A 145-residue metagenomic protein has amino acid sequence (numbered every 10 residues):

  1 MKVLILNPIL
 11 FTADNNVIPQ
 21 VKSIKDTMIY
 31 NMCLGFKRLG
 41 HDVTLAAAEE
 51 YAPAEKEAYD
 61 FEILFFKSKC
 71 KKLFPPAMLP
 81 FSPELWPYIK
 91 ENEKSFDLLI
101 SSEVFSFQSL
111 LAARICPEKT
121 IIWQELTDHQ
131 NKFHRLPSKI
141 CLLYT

Functional and structural regions predicted by a protein language model:
M1-Y51, K94: N-terminal subdomain of nucleotide-sugar transferases
V3-L4, L98-I100, A113-N131: Active-site proximal beta-strand in glycosyltransferases
T12, K72-L73, F107, T120-S138: A short, histidine- and acid-enriched strand-loop-helix "catalytic/donor-clamping" loop that lines the nucleotide-sugar
A46, F66, W123-E125: Generic beta-sheet signal
P53-Y59, A113-I115: Short loop/helix-cap segments at secondary-structure boundaries that form the rim of catalytic
A58-Y88, N131-I140: A short, charged, and often flexible helix/loop element on the N-terminal side of the glycosyltransferase catalytic
Y88-Q108, I121-I122: Short N-terminal targeting/anchoring amphipathic segment
Y144-T145: Conserved small/polar residues in nucleotide/adenosyl-binding loops
